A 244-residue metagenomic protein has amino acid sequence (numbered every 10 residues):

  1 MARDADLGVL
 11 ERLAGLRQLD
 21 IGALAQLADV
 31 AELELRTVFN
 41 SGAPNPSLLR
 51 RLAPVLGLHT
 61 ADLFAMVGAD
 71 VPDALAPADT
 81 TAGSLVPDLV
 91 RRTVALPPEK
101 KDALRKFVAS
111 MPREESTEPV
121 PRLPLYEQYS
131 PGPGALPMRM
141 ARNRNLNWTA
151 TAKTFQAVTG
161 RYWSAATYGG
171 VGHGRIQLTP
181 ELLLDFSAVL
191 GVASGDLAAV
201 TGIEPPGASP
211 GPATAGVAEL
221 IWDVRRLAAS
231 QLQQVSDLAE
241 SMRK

Functional and structural regions predicted by a protein language model:
M1-D20, R105-K106, P112-A150, T154: A short, Lys/Arg-rich alpha-helix, primarily the initiator
M1-E32, R36, S41-A43, A229-Q231 (+2 more regions): Hydrophobic, helix-prone linear segments
L10, I21-A25, E32-R36, L63 (+4 more regions): Conserved hydrophobic/aromatic packing and binding residues within compact polymer-binding modules
A14, A25, A53, A152 (+2 more regions): The alpha-helix within a helix-turn-helix
D29-P44, A53, V67-A69, T154-L178 (+1 more regions): Recognition helix of helix-turn-helix/homeodomain-like DNA-binding domains that insert into the DNA major groove
L48-D62, T179-D196: DNA major-groove recognition helix of helix-turn-helix/homeodomain DNA-binding modules
V71-P131, P205-K244: Interfacial/linker helices and their anchor residues that mediate assembly or domain coupling
